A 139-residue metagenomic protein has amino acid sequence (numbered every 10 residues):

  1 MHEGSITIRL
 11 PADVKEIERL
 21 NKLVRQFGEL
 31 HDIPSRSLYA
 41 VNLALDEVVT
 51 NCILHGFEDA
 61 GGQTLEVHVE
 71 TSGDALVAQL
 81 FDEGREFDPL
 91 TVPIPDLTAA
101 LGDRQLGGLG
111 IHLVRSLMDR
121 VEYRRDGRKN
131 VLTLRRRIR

Functional and structural regions predicted by a protein language model:
M1-T7, I53-R139: Conserved beta-strand-loop-beta-strand hairpin that lines the nucleotide-binding pocket of ATP/GTP-utilizing enzymes
H2-S35: Helix-loop-beta hinge of the Bergerat
V14-I17, L38, N42, G62 (+1 more regions): Short, structured helix-loop boundary elements
N21, N42, R115: A cross-family signal for key residues in well-ordered alpha-helices that form functional helical elements
N21-Q26, L38-Y39, D82-E83, T91: Short hydrophobic/aromatic-rich motifs at helix boundaries and adjacent loops
V24-D46, D103-Q105: Conserved short strand/loop->alpha-helix "switch" segment adjacent to the catalytic nucleotide/phosphoryl-transfer site
V48, C52: Hydrophobic residues in the alpha-helical elements that line and stabilize the ATP-binding pocket of the HATPase_c
